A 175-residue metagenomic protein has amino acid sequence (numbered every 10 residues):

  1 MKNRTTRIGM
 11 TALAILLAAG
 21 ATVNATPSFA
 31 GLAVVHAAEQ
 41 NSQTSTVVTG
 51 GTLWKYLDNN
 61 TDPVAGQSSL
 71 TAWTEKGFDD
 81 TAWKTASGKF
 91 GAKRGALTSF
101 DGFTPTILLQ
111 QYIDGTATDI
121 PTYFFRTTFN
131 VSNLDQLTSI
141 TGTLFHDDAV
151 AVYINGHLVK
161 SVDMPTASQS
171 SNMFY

Functional and structural regions predicted by a protein language model:
K2-A12: Bacterial N-terminal signal peptides that target proteins for export
A18-A33: C-terminal segment of classical bacterial N-terminal signal peptides
A30-F100, F145-D147, V159-P165: Accessory carbohydrate-binding/adhesion or oligomerization-edge regions at the termini of glycan-active proteins
W54, W83, P121, F129 (+1 more regions): Aromatic-lined ligand-binding clefts that engage carbohydrates, nucleic acids, or primary amines
G91-Q110, Q136-T138: GH16 jelly-roll
D101-F103, L109-F124: Extracellular beta-rich ligand/substrate-recognition surface
I154-Y175: Beta-strand-rich ligand-recognition modules
